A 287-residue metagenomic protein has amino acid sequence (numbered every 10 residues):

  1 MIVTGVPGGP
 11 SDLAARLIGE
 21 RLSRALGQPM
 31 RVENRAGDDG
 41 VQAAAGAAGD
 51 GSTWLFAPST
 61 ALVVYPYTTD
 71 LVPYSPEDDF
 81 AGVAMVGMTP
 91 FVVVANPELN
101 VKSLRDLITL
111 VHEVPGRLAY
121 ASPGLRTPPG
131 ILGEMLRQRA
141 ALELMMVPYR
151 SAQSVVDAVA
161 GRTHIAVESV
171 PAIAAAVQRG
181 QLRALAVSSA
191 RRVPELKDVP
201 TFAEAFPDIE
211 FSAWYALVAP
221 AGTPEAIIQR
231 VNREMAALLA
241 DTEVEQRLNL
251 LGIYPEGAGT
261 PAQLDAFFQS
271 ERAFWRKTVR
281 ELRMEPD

Functional and structural regions predicted by a protein language model:
M1-D78, R117, A141-S169, A176 (+2 more regions): N-terminal (or domain-start) structured segment
L22, G46-S52, Y67-S154, I165 (+3 more regions): Hinge/capping helix and adjacent helix->loop/strand transition within the periplasmic-binding protein
P58-S59, P97, V170-P171, S189-A190 (+1 more regions): Short secondary-structure boundary segments
P66, P194-L196: Cytochrome P450 core scaffold surrounding the K-helix E-X-X-R motif and the conserved "meander" helix-loop region
R139-L142, E225-D287: An extracytoplasmic/periplasmic, membrane-proximal ligand-sensing/linker region
A184-A186: Mid-to-C-terminal secondary-structure elements that act as membrane-proximal/extracytoplasmic interface segments
